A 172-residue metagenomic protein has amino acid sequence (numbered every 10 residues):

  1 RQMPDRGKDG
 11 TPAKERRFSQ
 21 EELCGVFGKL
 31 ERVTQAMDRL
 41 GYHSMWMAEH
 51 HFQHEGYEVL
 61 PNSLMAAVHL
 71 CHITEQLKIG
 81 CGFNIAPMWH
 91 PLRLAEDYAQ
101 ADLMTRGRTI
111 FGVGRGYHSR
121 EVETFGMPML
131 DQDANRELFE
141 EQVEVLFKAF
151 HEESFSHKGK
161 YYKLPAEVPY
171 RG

Functional and structural regions predicted by a protein language model:
R1-I73: N-terminal beta1-alpha1-beta2 module of alpha/beta enzyme domains
Q2, E75-Q76, G116-H118: Short connector loops/turns at beta-strand edges and beta->alpha or beta->beta junctions
F18-G25, E58-N62, W89, R93 (+1 more regions): Alpha-helix N-cap and loop-to-helix initiation/capping positions
A36-H43, I73-L77, Q142-V145, A149-E153: A structural motif corresponding to the C-terminal end of an alpha-helix and its immediate exit/capping segment
D38-R39, A67-Q76, Y98, D102-T109: Acidic (Asp/Glu)-rich catalytic clusters
M45-M47, K78-C81, T109-V113: Hydrophobic faces of well-ordered beta-strands that scaffold small-molecule active sites in alpha/beta enzyme cores
H50, N84-A86, G114-H118: Active-site beta-loop-alpha junctions enriched in small/polar residues
H90-G172: Internal, glycine-rich beta/alpha segment that forms the wall or movable "lid" of small-molecule/cofactor binding
